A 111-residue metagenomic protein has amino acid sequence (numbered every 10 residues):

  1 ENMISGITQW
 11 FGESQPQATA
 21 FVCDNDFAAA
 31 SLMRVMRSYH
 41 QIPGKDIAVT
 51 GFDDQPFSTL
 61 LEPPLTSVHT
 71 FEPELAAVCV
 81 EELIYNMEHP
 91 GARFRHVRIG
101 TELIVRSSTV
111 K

Functional and structural regions predicted by a protein language model:
E1: A short, charged, and often flexible helix/loop element on the N-terminal side of the glycosyltransferase catalytic
I4-K111: Flexible loop/turn connectors
